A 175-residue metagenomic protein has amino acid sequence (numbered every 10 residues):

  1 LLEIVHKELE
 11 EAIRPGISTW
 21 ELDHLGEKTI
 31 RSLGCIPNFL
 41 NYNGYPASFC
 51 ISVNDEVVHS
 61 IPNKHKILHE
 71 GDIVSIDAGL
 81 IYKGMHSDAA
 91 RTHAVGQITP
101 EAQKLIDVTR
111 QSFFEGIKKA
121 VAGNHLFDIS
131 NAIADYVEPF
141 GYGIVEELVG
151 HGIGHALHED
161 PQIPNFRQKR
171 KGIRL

Functional and structural regions predicted by a protein language model:
L1-L175: Active-site neighborhoods and metal-handling regions in enzymes and metal-associated proteins
